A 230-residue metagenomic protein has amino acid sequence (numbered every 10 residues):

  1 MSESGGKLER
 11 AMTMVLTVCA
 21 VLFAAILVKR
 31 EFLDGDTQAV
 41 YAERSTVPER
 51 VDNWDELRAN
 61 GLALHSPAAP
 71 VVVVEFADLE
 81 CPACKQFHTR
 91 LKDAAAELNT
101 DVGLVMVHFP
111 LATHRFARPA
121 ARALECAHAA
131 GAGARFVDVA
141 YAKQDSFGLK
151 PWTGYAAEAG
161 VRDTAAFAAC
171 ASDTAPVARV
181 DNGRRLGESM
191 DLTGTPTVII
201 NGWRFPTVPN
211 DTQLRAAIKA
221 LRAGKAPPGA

Functional and structural regions predicted by a protein language model:
S2-T113, A178-S189, G194, A223-A230: Extracytoplasmic thiol/disulfide redox context detector
G6-A11, R30-G35, P110-A230: Cysteine-centric redox/oxidoreductase cores and disulfide-bonded domains
